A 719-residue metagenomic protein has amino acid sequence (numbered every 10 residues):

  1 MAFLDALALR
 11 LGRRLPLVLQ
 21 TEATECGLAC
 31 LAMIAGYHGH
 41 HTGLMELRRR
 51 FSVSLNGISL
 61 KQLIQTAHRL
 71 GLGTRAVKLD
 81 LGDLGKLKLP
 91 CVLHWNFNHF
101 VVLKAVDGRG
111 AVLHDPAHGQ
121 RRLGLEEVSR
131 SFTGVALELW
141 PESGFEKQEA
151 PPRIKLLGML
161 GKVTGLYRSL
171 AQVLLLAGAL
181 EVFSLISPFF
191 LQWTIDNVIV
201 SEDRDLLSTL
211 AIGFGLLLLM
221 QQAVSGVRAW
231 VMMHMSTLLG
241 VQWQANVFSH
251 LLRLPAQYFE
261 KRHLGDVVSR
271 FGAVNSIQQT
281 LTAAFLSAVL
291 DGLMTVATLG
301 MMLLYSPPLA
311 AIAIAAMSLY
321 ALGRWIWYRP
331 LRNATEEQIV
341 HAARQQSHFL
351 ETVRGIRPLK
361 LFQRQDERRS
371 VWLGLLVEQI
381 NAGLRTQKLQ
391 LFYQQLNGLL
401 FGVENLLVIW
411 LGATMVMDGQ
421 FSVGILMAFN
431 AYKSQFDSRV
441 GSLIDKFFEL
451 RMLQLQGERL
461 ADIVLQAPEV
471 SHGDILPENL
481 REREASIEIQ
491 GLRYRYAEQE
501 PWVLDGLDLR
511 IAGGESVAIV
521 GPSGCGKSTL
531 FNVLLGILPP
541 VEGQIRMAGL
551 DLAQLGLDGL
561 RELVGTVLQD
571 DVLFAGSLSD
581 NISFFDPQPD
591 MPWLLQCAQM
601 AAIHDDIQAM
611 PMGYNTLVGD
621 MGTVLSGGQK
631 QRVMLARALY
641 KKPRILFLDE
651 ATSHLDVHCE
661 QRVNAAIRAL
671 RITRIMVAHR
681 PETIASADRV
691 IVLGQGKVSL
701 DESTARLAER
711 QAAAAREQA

Functional and structural regions predicted by a protein language model:
M1-S187, V200, R204-T209, M232 (+6 more regions): Membrane-integrated ABC transporters
A171-V224, V231, L303-P308, L406 (+2 more regions): Transmembrane helix-loop-helix hairpins at lipid-water interfaces of multipass membrane proteins, especially the type-1
L191, M232, H250-A297, R354 (+1 more regions): Juxtamembrane loop-to-helix connectors within ABC transporter transmembrane domains
G213-M220, S225, S287-E337, V408-F421 (+1 more regions): Transmembrane helices of ABC transporter permease
H341, K360-R364, K388, G402 (+1 more regions): Cytosolic ends of transmembrane helices, especially the final helix of ABC transmembrane type-1 domains
L535: Helix-to-loop junction immediately C-terminal to a conserved catalytic motif
G543-L550, L560: Conserved ABC transporter NBD signature motif
E562-T566, D570, N581, C597-A601 (+1 more regions): ABC-family ATPase nucleotide-binding domain "signature/switch" substructure
